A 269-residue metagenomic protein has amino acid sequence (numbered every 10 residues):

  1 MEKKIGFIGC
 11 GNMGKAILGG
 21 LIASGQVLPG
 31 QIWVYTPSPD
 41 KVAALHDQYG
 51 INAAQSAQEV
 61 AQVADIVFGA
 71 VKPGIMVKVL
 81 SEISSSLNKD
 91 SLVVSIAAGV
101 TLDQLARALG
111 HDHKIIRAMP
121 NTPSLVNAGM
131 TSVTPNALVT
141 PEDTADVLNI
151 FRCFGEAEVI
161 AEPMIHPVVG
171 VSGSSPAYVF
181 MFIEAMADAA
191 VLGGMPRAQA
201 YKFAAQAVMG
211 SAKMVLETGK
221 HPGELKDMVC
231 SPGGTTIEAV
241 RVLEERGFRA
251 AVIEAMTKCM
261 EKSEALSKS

Functional and structural regions predicted by a protein language model:
M1-Q55, E59-Q62, V191-L192: NAD(P)+-binding Rossmann beta1-loop-alpha1 motif at the extreme N-terminus of oxidoreductases
I5, I165-G170, P222-D227: Short pre-catalytic strand/loop immediately N-terminal to key active-site residues, enriched for Gly-Thr
I17-L18, I83, M186: Hydrophobic residues within alpha-helices that form the first helical element adjacent to the glycine-rich loop
I32, V42, V60, L105 (+3 more regions): Small-residue helix-packing motif on alpha-helices
P39, Y49, A57-V133, A137: Rossmann-like NAD(P)(H) cofactor-binding subdomain of soluble oxidoreductases
Q104-K114, M130-P167, F180-E217: Internal alpha-helical scaffold of NAD(P)-dependent oxidoreductase catalytic cores
A205-S269: NAD(P)-dependent Rossmann-like dehydrogenase/reductase catalytic/cofactor-binding core
